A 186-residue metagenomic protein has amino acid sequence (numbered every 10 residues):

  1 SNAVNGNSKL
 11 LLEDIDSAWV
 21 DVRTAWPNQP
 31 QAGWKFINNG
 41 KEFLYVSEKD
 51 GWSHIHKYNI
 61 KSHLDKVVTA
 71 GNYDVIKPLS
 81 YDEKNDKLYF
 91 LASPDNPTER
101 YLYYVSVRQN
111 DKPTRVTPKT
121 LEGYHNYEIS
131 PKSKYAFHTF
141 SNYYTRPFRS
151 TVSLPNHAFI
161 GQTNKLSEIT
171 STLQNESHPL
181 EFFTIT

Functional and structural regions predicted by a protein language model:
S1, G51-H56, P97-Y104, Y144-V152: Structural motif
S1, S8-D21, Q31-G33, I76-S80 (+3 more regions): Non-catalytic accessory segments flanking enzyme active sites
S1-D65: Beta-propeller domains
A3-V4, K61, S106-Q109, P155: Solvent-exposed strand-loop boundary residues in beta-sheet-rich modules
E48-K49, S93-D95, S141: Short polar/acidic secondary-structure junctions
I55, V75-D82, D86-F90, E99-Y101 (+1 more regions): Ordered, small/hydrophobic-rich secondary-structure cores
G71: Non-catalytic carbohydrate-binding regions of carbohydrate-active enzymes
